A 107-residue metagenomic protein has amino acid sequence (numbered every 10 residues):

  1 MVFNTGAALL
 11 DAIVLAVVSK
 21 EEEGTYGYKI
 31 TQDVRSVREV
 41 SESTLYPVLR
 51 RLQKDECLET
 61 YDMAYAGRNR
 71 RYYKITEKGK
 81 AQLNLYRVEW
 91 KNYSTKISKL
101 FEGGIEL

Functional and structural regions predicted by a protein language model:
V2-T44: N-terminal helix-turn-helix DNA-binding core of bacterial DNA-binding proteins
E22, E56, F101-G104: A general structural signal marking secondary-structure boundaries and capping sites
Y46-R51: Short, hydrophobic-biased segments on the C-terminal half of alpha helices that form "recognition helices"
D55-N69, K74: Beta-hairpin "wing" of winged helix-turn-helix
I75-K80: Accessory beta->alpha helical hairpin/"wing" motif in late/C-terminal subdomains of nucleic-acid enzymes
N84-L107: Amphipathic alpha-helical dimerization/coiled-coil segments that flank or bridge DNA-binding/regulatory modules
